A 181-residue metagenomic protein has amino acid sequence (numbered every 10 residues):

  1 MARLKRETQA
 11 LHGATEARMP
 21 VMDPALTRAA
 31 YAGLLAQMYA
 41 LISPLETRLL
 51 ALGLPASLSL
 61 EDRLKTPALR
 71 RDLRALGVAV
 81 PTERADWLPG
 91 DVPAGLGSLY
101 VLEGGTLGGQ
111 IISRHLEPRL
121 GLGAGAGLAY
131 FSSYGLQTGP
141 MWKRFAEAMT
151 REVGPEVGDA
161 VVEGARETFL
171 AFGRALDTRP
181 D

Functional and structural regions predicted by a protein language model:
M1-D181: Metal- and O2-centered redox machinery and metal/ROS homeostasis
